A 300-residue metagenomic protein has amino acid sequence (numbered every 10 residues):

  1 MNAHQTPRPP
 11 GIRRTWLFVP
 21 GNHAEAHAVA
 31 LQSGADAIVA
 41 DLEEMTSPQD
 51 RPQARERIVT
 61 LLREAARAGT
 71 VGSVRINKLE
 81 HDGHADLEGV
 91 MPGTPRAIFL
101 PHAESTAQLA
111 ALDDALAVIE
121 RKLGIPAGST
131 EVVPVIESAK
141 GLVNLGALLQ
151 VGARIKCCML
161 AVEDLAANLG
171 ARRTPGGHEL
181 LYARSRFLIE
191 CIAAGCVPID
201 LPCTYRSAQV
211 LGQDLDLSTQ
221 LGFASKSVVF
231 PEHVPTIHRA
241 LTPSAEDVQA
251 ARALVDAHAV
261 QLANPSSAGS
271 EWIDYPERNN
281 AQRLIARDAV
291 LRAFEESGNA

Functional and structural regions predicted by a protein language model:
M1-A300: Expand to "…catalyze enediolate/carbanion chemistry for C-C bond making/breaking, isomerization, decarboxylation
